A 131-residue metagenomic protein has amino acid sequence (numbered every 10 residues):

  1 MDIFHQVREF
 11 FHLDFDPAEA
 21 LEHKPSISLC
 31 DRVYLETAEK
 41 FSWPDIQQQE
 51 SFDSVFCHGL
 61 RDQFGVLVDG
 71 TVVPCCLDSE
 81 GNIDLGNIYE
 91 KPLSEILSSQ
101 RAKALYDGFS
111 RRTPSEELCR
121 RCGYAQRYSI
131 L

Functional and structural regions predicted by a protein language model:
D2-F52, T71, L77-R127: C-terminal accessory region of radical SAM enzymes
C57-L60: Short, small/polar residue-rich loop motifs at catalytic or cofactor-binding pockets
Q63: Short hydrophobic/aromatic beta-strand element in the GNAT-like acyltransferase core that lines or flanks the acyl-donor
V66-L67: Short, acidic, Ser/Thr-enriched surface-loop or helix-capping motifs
S129-L131: Short Cys/His-rich "knuckle" micro-motifs
